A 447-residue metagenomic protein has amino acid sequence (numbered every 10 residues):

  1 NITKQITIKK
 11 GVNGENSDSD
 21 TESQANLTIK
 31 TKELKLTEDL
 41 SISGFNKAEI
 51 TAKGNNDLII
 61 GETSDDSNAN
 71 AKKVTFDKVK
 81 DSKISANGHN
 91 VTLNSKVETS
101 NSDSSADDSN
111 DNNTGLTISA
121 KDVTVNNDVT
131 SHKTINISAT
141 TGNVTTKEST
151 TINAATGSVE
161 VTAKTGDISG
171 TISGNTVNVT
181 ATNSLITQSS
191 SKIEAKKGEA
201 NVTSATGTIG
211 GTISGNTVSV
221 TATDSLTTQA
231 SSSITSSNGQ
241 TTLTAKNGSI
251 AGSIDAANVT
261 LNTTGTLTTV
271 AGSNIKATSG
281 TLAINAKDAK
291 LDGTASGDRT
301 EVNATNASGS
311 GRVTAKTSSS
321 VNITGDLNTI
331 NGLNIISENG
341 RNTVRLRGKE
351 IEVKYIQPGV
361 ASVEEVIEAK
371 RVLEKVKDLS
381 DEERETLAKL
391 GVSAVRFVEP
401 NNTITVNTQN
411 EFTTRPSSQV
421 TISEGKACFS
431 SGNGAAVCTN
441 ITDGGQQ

Functional and structural regions predicted by a protein language model:
N1-T3, I8, V12-G14, E33-I42 (+42 more regions): Extracellular beta-strand scaffolds
I6-T7, N13, D18-K30, V74-T75 (+3 more regions): Right-handed parallel beta-helix
T21, L185, L226, D443-G444: Intrinsic low-complexity/disordered segments
S43, I50, G61, I84 (+8 more regions): Charge-rich, low-hydrophobicity low-complexity segments
I336-Q447: Extracellular/surface-exposed low-complexity segments
